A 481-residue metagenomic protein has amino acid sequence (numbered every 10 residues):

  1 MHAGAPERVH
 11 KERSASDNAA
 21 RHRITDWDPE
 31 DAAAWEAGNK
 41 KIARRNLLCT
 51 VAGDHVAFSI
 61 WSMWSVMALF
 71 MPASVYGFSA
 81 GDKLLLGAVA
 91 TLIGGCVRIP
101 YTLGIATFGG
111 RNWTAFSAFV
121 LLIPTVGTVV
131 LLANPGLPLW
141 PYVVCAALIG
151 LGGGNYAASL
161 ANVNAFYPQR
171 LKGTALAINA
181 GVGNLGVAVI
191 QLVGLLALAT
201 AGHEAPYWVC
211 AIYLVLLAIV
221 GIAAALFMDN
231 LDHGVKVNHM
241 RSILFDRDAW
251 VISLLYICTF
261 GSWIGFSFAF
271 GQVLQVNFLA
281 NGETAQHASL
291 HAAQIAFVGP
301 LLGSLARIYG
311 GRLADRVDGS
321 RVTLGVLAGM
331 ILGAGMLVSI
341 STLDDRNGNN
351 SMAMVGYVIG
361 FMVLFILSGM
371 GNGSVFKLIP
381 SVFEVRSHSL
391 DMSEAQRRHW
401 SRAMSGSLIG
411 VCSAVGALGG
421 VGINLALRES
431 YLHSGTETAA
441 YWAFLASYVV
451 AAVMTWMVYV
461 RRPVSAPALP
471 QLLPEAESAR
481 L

Functional and structural regions predicted by a protein language model:
W64-L69, D246-R307, G369-N372, F376-K377 (+1 more regions): Extracytoplasmic gate region of multi-pass secondary transporters
L85-L103, F297-Y309: Central cavity-lining transmembrane alpha-helices of secondary-active solute carriers, predominantly the Major
C96-L139: Conserved MFS/SLC helix-loop-helix module at the cytosolic interface between two early adjacent transmembrane helices
F119-P135, A328-N350: C-terminal ends and interior cores of transmembrane alpha-helices in multi-pass membrane transporters/permeases
P138-G154, G348-N372: Hydrophobic core of transmembrane alpha-helices in multi-pass small-molecule transporters, especially MFS/SLC-type
V143-V182: Cytoplasmic helix-loop-helix junction between adjacent transmembrane helices in 12-TM secondary transporters
G153, G173-L198, I409-I423: Glycine-rich segments within core transmembrane alpha-helices of 12-TM secondary carriers
N179-D229: Helix-loop-helix hairpin linking two adjacent transmembrane segments in secondary transporters
